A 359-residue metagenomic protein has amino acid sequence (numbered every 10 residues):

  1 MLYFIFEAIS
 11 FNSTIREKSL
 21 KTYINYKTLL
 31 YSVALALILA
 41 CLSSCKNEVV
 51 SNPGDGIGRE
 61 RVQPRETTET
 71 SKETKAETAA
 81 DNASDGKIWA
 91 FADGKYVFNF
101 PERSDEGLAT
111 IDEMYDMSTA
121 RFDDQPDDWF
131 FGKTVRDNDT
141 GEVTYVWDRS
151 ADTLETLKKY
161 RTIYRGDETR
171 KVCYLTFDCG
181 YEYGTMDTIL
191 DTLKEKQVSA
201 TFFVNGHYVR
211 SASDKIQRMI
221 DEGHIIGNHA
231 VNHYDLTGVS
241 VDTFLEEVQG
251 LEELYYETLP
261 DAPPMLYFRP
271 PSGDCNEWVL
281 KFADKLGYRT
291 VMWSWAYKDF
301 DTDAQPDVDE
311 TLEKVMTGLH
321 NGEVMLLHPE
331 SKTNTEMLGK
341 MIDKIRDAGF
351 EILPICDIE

Functional and structural regions predicted by a protein language model:
M1-N25: N-terminal secretory signal peptides that target proteins for export/translocation
S10, A36-I38, T78-N82: Short stretches within intrinsically disordered, low-complexity N-terminal or propeptide regions
S10-S13, S19, S32, S44 (+1 more regions): Serine residues within intrinsically disordered or low-complexity segments
K27-E48: Sec-dependent N-terminal signal peptides of Gram-positive bacterial secreted proteins and lipoproteins
L30, G56, A230: Alpha/beta-hydrolase fold active-site neighborhood
C45-L175, E182-D187, E195, F350-E359: N-terminal pre-catalytic segment of deacetylase/amide-hydrolase enzymes
E102, T188, R210-S211, Y234-E359: Catalytic domains of cell-wall/extracellular-matrix polysaccharide-remodeling enzymes, centered on de-N-acetylation
V135-T237, T243-M265, D357: Active-site beta->alpha N-cap acidic-glycine motif
